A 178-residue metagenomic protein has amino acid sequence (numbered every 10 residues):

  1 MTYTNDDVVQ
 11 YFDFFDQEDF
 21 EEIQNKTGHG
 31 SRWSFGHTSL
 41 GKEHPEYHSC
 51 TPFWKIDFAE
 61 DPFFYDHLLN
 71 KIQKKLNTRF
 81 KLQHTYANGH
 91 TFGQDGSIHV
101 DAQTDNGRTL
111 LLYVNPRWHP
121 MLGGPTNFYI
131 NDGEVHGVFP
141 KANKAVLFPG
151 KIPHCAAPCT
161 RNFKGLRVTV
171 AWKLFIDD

Functional and structural regions predicted by a protein language model:
M1-R79: Non-heme Fe(II)/2-oxoglutarate
D66-D178: Catalytic core of non-heme Fe(II) oxygenases with the double-stranded beta-helix
